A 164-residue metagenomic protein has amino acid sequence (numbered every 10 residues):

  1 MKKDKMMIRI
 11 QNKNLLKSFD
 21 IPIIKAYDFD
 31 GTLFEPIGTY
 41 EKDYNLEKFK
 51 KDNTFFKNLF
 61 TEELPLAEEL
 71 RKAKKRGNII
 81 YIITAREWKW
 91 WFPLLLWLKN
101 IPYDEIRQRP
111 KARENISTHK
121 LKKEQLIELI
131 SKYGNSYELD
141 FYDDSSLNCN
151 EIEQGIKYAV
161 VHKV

Functional and structural regions predicted by a protein language model:
K2-H119: Alpha-helical substrate-recognition element adjacent to the catalytic core
I23, K122-S146: Conserved Lys-Pro-Asp/Glu-containing loop-to-beta segment of HAD-superfamily phosphomonoesterases, centered on
E68-E69, Q125, E151: Alpha-helical elements of Rossmann-like donor-binding domains used by nucleotide-donor carbohydrate transfer enzymes
L70-K74, I130, E153: Surface-exposed amphipathic alpha-helices with a cationic face
L95-P102, S131, I152-V160: Short, surface-exposed basic-aromatic patches at helix termini and helix-loop junctions that form
S136-V164: Acidic, Mg2+-coordinating phosphoryl-transfer loop and its flanking beta/alpha structural elements, shared across
